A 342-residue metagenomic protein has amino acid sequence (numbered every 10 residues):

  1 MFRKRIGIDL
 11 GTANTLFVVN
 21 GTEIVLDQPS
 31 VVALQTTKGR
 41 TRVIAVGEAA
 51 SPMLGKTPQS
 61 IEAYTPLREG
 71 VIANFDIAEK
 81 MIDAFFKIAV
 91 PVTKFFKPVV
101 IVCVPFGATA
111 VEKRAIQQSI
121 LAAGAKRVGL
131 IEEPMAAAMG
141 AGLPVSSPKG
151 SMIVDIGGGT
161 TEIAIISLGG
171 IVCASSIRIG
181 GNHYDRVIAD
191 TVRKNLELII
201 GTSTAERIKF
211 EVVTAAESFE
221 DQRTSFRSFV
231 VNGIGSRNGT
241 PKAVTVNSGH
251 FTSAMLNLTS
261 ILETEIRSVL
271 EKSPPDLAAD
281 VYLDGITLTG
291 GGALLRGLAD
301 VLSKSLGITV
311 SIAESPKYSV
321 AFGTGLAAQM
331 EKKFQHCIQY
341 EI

Functional and structural regions predicted by a protein language model:
M1-I156, A164-I286, A293-I342: Nucleotide/phosphate-binding catalytic cleft detector across ATP-hydrolyzing and phosphate-transferring enzymes
